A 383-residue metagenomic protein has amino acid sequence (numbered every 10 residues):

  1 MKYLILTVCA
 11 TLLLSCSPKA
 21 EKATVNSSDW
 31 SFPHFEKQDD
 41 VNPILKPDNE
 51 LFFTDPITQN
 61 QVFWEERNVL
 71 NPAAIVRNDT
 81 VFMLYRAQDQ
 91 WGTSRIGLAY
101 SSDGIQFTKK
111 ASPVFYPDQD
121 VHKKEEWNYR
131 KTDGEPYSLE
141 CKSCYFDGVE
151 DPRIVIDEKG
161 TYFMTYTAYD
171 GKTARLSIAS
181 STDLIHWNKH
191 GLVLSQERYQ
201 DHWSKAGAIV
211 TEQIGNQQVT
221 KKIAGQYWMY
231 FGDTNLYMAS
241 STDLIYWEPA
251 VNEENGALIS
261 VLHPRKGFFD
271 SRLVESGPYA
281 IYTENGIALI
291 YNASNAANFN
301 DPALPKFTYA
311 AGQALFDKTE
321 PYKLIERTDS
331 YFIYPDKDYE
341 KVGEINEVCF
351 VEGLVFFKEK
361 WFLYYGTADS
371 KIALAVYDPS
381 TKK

Functional and structural regions predicted by a protein language model:
M1-A23: Bacterial Sec-dependent N-terminal signal peptides
C16-D147, V155-R272, I281-E344, K358-K383: Beta-rich carbohydrate-recognition and catalytic domains
E150: Eukaryotic intrinsically disordered and solvent-exposed regulatory patches
E344-E347, V351: C-terminal structured domain segments
